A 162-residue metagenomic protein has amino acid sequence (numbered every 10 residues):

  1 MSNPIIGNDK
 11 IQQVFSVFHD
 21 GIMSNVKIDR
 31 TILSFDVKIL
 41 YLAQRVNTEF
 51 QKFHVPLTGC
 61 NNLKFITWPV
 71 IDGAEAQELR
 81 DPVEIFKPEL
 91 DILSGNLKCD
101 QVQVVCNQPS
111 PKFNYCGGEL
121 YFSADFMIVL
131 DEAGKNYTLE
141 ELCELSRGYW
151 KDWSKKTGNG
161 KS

Functional and structural regions predicted by a protein language model:
M1-S162: Surface-exposed, interaction-prone regions used to assemble/regulate multi-protein complexes
